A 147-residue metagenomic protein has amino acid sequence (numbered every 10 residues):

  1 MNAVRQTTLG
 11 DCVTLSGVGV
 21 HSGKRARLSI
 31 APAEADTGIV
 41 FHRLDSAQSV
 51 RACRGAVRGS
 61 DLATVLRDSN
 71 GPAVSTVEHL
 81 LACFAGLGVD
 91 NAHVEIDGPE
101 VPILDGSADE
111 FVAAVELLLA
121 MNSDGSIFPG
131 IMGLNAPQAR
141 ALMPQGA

Functional and structural regions predicted by a protein language model:
M1-A147: Core subunits and conserved enzymes of cellular information-processing and envelope-translocation systems across
